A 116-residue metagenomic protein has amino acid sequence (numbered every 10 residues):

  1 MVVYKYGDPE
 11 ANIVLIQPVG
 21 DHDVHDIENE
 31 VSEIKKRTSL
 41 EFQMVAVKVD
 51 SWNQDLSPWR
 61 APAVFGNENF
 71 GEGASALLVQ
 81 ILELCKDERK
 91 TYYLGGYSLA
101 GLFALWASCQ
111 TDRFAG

Functional and structural regions predicted by a protein language model:
M1-Y6: A short loop-to-beta-strand scaffold at the N-terminal edge of the catalytic core in hydrolase folds
E10-E83: Serine-hydrolase catalytic machinery in alpha/beta-hydrolase-like enzymes
R37, D87-E88, Q110: Alpha-helix C-cap/termination motif
L82, A104-L105: A general structural signal for well-ordered alpha-helical packing
L82-R89, S98: Internal catalytic-core helix/loop-beta-alpha segment that presents or stabilizes conserved functional determinants
Y92-Y93: Residue in the alpha/beta-hydrolase core beta-strand immediately N-terminal to the catalytic nucleophile
G96-A100, A104: Gly/Ala-rich beta-loop-alpha elbow adjacent to hydrolase catalytic centers
W106-A115: Conserved hydrolase catalytic core segment
